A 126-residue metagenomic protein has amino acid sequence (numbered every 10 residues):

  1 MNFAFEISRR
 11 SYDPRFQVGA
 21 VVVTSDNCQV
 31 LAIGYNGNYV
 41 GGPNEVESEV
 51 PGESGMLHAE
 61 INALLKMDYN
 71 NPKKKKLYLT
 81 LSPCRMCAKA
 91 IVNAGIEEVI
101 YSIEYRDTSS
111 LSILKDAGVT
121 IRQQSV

Functional and structural regions predicted by a protein language model:
M1-V126: Zinc-dependent deaminase catalytic domain
